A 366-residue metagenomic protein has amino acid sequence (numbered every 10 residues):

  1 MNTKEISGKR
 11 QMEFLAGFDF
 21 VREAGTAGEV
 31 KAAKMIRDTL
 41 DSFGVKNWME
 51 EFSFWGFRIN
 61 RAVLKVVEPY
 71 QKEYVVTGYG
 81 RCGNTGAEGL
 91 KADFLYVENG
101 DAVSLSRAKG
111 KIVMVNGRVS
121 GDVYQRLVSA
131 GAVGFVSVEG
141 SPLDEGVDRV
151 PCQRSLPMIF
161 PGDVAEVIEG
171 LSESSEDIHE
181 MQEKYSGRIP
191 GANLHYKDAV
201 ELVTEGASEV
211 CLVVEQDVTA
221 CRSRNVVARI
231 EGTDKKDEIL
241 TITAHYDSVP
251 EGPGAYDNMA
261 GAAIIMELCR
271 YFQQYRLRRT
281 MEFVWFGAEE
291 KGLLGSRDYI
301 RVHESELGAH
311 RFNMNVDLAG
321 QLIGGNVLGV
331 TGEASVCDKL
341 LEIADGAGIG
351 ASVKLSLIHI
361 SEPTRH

Functional and structural regions predicted by a protein language model:
M1-K4, D19-A27, M114-R118, G187-I189 (+3 more regions): Second-shell loop/turn segments in exported
T3-G8, E13-I112, G121-D122: Noncatalytic luminal/extracellular "stalk/propeptide" segments of secretory-pathway proteins
R10-E13, G17, K31, M35 (+10 more regions): Extracytoplasmic/secreted proteins, especially bacterial periplasmic and envelope-associated proteins
T26, Y74-Q182, R188, A351 (+1 more regions): Extracellular/luminal Protease-associated
G78-S104, D163-A255, E267-Q274, R278-T280 (+1 more regions): Soluble metallo-hydrolase cores and metallopeptidase-like ectodomains found primarily in the secretory/periplasmic
V113-M114, G134-S137, V227, T241-T243 (+2 more regions): Structural recognition of the beta-strand scaffold that forms the well-ordered cores of secreted hydrolase catalytic
C221-N225, S248-K339: Acidic/histidine-rich catalytic neighborhood of metal-dependent amide-processing enzymes
S356-H366: Residue-level detector of conserved catalytic or cofactor/ligand-binding positions in enzyme active sites
